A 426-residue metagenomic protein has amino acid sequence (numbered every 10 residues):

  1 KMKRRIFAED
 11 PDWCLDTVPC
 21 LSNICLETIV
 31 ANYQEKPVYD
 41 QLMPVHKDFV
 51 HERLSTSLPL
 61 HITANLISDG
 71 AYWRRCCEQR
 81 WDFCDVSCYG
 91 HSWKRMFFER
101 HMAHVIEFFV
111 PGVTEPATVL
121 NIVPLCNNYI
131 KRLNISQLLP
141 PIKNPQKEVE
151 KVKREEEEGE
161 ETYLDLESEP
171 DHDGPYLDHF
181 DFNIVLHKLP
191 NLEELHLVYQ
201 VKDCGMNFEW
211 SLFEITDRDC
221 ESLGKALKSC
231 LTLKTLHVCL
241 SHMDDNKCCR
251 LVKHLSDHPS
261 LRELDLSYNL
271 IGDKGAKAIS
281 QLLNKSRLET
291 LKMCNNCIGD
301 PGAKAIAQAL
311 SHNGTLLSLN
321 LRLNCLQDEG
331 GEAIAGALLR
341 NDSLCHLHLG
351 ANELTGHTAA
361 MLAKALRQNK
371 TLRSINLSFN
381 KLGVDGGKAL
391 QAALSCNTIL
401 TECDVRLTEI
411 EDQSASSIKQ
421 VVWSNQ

Functional and structural regions predicted by a protein language model:
K1, E329, G356-H357, N369 (+3 more regions): C-terminal capping region of solenoid repeat domains
K1-N183, P190-E194, V201: Cullin-RING E3 adaptor/co-adaptor recruitment helices
T114-V123, I142-E161, D173-V185, C204-W210 (+8 more regions): Leucine-rich repeat
N128, L138-P140, Q200, F213 (+7 more regions): Conserved "Asn-ladder"/turn position within leucine-rich repeats
L133-I135, L195-V198, L236-V238, L264-L266 (+5 more regions): Conserved hydrophobic beta-strand positions in leucine-rich repeat
L189, C230, H258, K285-S286 (+6 more regions): Leucine-rich repeat
L231-K234, C239-L323, Q327-D328, A333 (+1 more regions): Solenoidal tandem-repeat scaffolds enriched in leucines and small polar residues
